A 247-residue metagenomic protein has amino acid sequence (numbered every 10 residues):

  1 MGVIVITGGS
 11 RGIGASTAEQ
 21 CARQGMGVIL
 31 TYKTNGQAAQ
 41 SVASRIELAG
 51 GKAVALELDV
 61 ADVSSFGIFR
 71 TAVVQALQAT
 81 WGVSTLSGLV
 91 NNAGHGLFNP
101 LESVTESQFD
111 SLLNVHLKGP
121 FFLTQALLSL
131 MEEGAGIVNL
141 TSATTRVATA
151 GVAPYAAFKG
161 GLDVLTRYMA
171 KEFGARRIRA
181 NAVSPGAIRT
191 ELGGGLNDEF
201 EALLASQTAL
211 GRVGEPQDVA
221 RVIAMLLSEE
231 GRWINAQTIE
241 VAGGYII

Functional and structural regions predicted by a protein language model:
S10-R11: Conserved glycine-rich cofactor-binding loop
M26-S41: Conserved glycine-rich Rossmann-like NAD(P)H-binding loop of the short-chain dehydrogenase/reductase
P100-L101, T105-L113, G193, L204: Substrate-binding pocket helix/loop in short-chain dehydrogenase/reductase
T124, F158, T166: Active-site helix of classical SDR
S129, A170-A175, R232: Alpha-helical segment proximal to the catalytic Tyr-Lys
L130, R212-V241, I246: C-terminal substrate-recognition "lid" of short-chain dehydrogenase/reductases
S142: Residue(s) in the substrate-gating loop at a strand-loop-helix junction that position the organic substrate next
